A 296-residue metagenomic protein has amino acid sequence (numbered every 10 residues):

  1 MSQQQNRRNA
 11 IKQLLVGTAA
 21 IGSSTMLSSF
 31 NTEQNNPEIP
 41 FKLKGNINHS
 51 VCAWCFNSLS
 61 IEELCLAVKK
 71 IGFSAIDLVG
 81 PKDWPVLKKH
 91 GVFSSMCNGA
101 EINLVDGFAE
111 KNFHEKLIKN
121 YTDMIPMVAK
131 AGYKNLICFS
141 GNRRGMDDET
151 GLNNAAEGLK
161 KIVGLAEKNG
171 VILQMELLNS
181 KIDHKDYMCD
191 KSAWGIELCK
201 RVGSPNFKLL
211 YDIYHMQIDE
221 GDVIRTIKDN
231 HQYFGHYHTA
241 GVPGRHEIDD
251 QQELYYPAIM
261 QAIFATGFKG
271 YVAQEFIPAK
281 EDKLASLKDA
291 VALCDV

Functional and structural regions predicted by a protein language model:
S2-K69, Y133-K134, C189-Y211, H215-V296: Histidine-acidic metal/acid-base catalytic patches
L14-M26, F41-L43, E110-K208: Active-site acidic/histidine proton-transfer and metal-coordination neighborhood in alpha/beta enzyme cores
C55-N57, G80-K82, A100-I102, N142-R144 (+4 more regions): Active-site-proximal loop/turn and secondary-structure-junction residues that shape catalytic pockets, frequently
L64-D83: Catalytic domains of carbohydrate-active enzymes, especially glycoside hydrolases
W84-K88: Active-site-adjacent beta->alpha loops and helix N-cap segments on the catalytic face of soluble alpha/beta enzymes
V92-L117: Mid-chain, structured segments of secreted extracytoplasmic proteins
